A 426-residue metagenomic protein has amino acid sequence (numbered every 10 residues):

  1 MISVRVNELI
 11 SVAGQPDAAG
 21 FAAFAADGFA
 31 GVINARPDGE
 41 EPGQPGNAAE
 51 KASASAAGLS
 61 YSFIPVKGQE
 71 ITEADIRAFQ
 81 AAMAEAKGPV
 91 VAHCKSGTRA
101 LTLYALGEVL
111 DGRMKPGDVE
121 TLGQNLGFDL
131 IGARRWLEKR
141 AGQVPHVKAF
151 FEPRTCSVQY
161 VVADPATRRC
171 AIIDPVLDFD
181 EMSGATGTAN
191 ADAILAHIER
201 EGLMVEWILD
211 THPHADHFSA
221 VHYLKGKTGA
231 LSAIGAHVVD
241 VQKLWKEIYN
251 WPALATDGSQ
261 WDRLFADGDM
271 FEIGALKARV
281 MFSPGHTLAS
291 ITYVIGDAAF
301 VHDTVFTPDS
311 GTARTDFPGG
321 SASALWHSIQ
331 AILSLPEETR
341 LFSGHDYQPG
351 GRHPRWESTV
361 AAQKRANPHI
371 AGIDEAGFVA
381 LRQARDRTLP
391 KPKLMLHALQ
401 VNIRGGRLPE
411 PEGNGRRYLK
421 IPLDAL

Functional and structural regions predicted by a protein language model:
M1-V90, A105-P145: Cys-dependent protein tyrosine phosphatase-like superfamily
A30, P145-M204, T292-H302: Conserved beta-strand hairpin/beta-sheet module of binuclear metal-dependent hydrolase folds, prominently
V32, G97, V162, D174 (+8 more regions): Divalent metal-coordination and catalytic microenvironments
P37, V66, T98, P175-L177 (+7 more regions): Active-site metal-binding loops of divalent metal-dependent hydrolases
C94-K95, I173, M204-P213, S232-A236 (+3 more regions): Active-site neighborhood of phospho(di)ester-bond hydrolases with catalytic His/Asp-centered motifs
R134-H146, G229, G320, H327-R340 (+1 more regions): Accessory terminal helices/loops
H146-F150, V161, G268-I295, S334: Core dinuclear metal-dependent hydrolase active-site scaffold
L177-F179, S183-A185, A189-L276, R365-A366: Active-site HxH/HxHxD metal-binding segment of metal-dependent hydrolases
